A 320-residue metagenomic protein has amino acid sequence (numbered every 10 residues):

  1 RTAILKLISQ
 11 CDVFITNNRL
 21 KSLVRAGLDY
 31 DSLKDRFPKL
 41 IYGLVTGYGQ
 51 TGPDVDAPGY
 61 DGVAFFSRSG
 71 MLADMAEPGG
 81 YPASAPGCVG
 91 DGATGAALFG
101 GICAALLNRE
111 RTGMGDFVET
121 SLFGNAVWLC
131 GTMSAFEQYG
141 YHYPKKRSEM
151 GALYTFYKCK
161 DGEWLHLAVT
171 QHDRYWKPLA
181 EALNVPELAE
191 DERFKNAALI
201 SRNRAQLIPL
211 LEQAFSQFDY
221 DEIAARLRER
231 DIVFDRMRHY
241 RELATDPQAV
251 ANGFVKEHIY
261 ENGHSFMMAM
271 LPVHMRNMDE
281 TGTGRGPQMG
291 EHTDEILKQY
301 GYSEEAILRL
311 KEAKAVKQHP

Functional and structural regions predicted by a protein language model:
R1-V24: Rossmann-like NAD(P)-binding element
Q10, S22-V169: Active-site-adjacent "lid/gating" segments in soluble enzymes
V13-F14, K39, V233: Residue-level detector of anion-binding/catalytic polar loops
L153-R230, F234: Aromatic-enriched alpha-helical interface/lid elements that frame and gate functional surfaces
E229-T281: A glycine-rich dinucleotide-binding beta-alpha-beta segment and adjacent secondary-structure elements that constitute
G263-R309: Flexible, small-/acidic-enriched active-site or ligand-binding loops
E305-P320: Amphipathic terminal alpha-helices
